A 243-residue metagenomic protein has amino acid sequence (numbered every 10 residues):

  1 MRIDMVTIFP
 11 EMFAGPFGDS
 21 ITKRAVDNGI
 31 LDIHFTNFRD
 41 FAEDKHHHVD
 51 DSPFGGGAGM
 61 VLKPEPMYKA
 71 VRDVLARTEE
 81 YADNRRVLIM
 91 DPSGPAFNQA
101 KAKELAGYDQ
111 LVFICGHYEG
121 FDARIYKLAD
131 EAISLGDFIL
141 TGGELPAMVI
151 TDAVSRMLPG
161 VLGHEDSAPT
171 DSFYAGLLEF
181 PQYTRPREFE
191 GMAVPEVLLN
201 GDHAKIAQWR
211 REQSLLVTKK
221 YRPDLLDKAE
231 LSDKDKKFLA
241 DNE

Functional and structural regions predicted by a protein language model:
M1-R77, L199, A204-D227: N-terminal nucleotide/polyanion-binding subdomain common to many enzyme families
D4-V6, H34-T36, L88, L111-V112 (+1 more regions): Hydrophobic/aromatic beta-strand patches that form the interior of the parallel beta-sheet core in alpha/beta enzyme
D19-I21, A102-L105, K127-A129, A147-V149: Short, glycine/charged-enriched secondary-structure capping and boundary segments
K63-F113, D122, P159: S-adenosyl-L-methionine/SAH cofactor-binding core of RNA-modifying enzymes
G116: Phosphate/anion-contacting hairpin/loop surfaces
F121, I125-D171: Structured adenosyl-cofactor binding patch, chiefly the S-adenosyl-L-methionine
L145, M157-N200: Internal, active-site/partner-interface "lid" segment
D224-E243: Charged phosphate-binding loop/patch that engages nucleotide di/tri-phosphates or the phosphate backbone of nucleic
